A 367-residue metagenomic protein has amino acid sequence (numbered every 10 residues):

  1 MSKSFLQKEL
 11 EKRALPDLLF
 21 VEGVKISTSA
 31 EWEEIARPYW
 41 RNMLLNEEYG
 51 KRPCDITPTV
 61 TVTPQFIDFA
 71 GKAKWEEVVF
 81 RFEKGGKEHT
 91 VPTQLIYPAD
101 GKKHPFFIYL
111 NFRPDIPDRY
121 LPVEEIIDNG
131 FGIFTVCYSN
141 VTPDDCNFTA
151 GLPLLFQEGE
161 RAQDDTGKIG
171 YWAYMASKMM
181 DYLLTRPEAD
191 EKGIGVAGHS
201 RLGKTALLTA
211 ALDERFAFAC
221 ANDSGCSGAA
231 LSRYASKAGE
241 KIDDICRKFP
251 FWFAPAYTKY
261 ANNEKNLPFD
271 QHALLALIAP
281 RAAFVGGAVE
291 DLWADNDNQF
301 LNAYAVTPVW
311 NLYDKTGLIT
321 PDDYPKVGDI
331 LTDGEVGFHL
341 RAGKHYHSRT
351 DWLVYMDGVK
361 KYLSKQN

Functional and structural regions predicted by a protein language model:
M1-T90, K360-K365: N-terminal targeting or regulatory segments adjacent to alpha/beta-hydrolase or S9 domains
D68, E83-G85, P92-K103, F112: Short beta-strand-to-loop junctions in surface cap/lid or active-site-entrance loops
K102, F106-R186, G225-G228, S232-R233: Cap/lid segment of the alpha/beta-hydrolase catalytic domain
P114-I116, Y120, S177-G239, N263-E264: Primarily recognizes the serine-hydrolase "nucleophile elbow" in alpha/beta-hydrolase and SGNH/GDSL folds
A221-L274, Q299-P321: Mobile cap/lid helix-loop segments that gate and shape the active-site cleft of serine hydrolases
K248, A303-N367: C-terminal catalytic histidine-bearing segment of alpha/beta-hydrolase fold enzymes
L277-A283, T332-V336: Short, proline-enriched alpha-helix->beta-strand connector loops that line the catalytic pocket of alpha/beta-hydrolase
A279-A294, R341-A342: Conserved strand-to-loop "acid loop" that flanks and positions the catalytic carboxylate
